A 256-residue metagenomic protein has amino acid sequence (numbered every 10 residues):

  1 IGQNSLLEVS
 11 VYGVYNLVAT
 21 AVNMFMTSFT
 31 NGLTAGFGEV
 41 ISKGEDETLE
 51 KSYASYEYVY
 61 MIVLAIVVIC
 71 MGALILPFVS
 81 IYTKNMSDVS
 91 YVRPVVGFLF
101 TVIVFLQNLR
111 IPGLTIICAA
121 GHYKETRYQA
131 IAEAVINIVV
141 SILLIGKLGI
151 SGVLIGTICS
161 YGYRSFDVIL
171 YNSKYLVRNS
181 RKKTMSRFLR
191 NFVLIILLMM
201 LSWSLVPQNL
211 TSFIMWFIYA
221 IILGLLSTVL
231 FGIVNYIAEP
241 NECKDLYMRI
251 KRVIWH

Functional and structural regions predicted by a protein language model:
Q3-L6, A119-A120, K147: Helix-loop interface residues and adjacent transmembrane-helix termini in multi-pass membrane transporters, primarily
V9, E125-R127, V153-L154, T184: Alpha-helical transmembrane segments and their helix-entry boundary regions
V11-Y128: Specific pore-lining/lateral-gate transmembrane helices of multi-pass inner-membrane transport and insertion machines
N16, S52, V59-G72, S151-Y175 (+2 more regions): Short alpha-helical transmembrane segments in multi-pass integral membrane proteins
T20-M24, V68, N108, A134-S141 (+3 more regions): Hydrophobic transmembrane alpha-helices of multi-pass small-molecule transporters
G113-G121, I169-M185: Alpha-helical transmembrane segments
K124, I131-F166, K174, R178-N179 (+1 more regions): Membrane-interface helix-loop junctions in multi-pass transport and translocation proteins
N179, S202-H256: Membrane-proximal transmembrane or re-entrant/amphipathic helices at the cytosolic face
